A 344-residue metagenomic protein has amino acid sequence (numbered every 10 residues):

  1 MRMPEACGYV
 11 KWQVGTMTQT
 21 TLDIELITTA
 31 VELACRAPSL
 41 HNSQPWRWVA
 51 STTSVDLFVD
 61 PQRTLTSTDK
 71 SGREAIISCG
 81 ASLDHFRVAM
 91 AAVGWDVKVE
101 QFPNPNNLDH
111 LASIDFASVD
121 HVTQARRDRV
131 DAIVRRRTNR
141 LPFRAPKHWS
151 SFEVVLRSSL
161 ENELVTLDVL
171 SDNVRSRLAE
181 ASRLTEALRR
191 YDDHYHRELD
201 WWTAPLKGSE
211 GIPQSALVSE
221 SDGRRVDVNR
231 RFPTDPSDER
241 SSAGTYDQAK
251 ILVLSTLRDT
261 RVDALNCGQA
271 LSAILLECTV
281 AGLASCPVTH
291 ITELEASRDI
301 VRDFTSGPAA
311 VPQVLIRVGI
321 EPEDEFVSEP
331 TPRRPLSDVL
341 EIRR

Functional and structural regions predicted by a protein language model:
R2-R344: Acidic, surface-exposed loops and disordered segments
